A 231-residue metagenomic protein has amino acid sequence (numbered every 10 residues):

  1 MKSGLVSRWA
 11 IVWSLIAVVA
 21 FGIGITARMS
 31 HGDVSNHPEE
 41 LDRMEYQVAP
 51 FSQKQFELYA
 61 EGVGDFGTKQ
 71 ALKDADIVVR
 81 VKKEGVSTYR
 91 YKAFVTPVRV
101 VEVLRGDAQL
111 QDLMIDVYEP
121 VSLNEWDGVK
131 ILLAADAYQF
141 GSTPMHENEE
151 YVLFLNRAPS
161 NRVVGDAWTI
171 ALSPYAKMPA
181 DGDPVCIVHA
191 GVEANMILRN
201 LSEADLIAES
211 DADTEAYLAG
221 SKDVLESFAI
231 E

Functional and structural regions predicted by a protein language model:
K2-Q53, V129-E231: Netrin-like (NTR/C345C) domain of secreted extracellular proteins
Q55-D74: Short boundary/loop segments of OB/S1/cold-shock single-stranded nucleic-acid-binding domains
G64-G67, K82, Q139: Short structured motifs
G67-Q70, V86-Y91, R162-D166: Surface-exposed patches in mature extracellular/periplasmic domains of secreted proteins
L72-K73, Q109, P144-E147: Extracellular/periplasmic catalytic domains that process cell-envelope and extracellular macromolecules
D74-L104: Structural detector for short beta-strands of small beta-barrel domains
K83, I115-V117, L153: Hydrophobic beta-strand residues in large extracellular and virion-surface proteins
K92-G128: OB-fold (S1/OB) nucleic-acid-binding surfaces
